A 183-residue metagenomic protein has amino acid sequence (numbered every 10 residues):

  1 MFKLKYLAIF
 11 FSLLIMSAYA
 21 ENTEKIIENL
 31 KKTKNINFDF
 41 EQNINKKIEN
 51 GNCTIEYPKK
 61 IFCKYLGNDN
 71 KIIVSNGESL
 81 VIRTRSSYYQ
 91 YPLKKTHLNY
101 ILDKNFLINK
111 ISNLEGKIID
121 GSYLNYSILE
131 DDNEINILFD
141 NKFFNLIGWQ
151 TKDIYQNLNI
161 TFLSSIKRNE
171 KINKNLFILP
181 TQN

Functional and structural regions predicted by a protein language model:
F2-F10: Sec-dependent signal peptide recognition, specifically the positively charged N-region followed immediately by
F11-A20: Hydrophobic h-region of N-terminal signal peptides that target proteins for export in Gram-negative bacteria
Y19-E28: Cleaved targeting-peptide boundary
E28-I48: A short, Trp-centered hydrophobic/proline-enriched beta-strand micro-motif
K32, T54-K60, S75-S79, D120-G121 (+1 more regions): Short, solvent-exposed coil/turn segments at beta-strand boundaries
C53-L102, N159: An acidic-aromatic
R85-Y123, I128: Flexible, surface-exposed loop/linker segments and immediately adjacent secondary-structure boundaries
I111, E115-N183: Gly/Pro-enriched, hydrophobic low-complexity segments that function as extracytoplasmic propeptides/linkers
